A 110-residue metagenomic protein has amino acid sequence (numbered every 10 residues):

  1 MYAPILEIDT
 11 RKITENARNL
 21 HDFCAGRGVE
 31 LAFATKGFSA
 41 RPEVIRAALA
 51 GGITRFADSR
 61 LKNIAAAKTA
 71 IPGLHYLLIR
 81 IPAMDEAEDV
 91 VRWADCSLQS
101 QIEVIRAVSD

Functional and structural regions predicted by a protein language model:
M1-I8, G28: Generic N-terminal amphipathic, Lys/Arg-enriched alpha-helix
P4-I5, C24, D89: Generic hydrophobic alpha-helical membrane-segment signal
N16-N19, N63: Detector for Asparagine
R18-G28, S109: CE4/NodB-like, metal-dependent polysaccharide N-deacetylase domain that modifies extracellular/periplasmic N-acetylated
V29-D110: Active-site-proximal beta-alpha core segment in soluble small-molecule metabolic enzymes
